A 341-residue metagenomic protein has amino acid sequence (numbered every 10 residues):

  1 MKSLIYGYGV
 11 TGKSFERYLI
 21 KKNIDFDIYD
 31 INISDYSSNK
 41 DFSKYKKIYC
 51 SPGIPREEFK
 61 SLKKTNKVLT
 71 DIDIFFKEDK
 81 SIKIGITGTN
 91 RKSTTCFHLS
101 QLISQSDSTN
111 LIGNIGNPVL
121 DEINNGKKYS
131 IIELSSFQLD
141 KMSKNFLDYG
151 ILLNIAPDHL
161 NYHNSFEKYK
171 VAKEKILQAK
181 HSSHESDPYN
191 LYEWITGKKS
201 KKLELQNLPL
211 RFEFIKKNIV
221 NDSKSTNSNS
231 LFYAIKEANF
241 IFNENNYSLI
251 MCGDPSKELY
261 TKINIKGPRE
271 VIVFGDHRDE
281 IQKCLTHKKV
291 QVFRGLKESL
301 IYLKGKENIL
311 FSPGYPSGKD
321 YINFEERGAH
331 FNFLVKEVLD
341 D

Functional and structural regions predicted by a protein language model:
M1-G85, P209-R211, Q282-L285, F293-E307 (+1 more regions): Short, basic phosphate-binding NTP loop
Y18, S108-T109, D187-R269: Nucleotide phosphate-binding/pyrophosphate-handling subdomain across enzymes that bind or process nucleotide phosphates
D27-Y29, H184, S248-C252, P268-R278: Short internal beta-strands
Y29, S108-N125: Conserved substrate/cofactor phosphate-moiety recognition/catalytic segment in nucleotide-dependent phosphotransferases
P52-P55, R91, S136-Q138, P157-D158 (+5 more regions): Short glycine-rich anion-binding loops that position phosphate/pyrophosphate groups of nucleotides and phosphorylated
D71-I115: Walker A (P-loop) phosphate-binding motif
G126-S186, L191, K319-E325: Flexible active-site lid/hinge loop adjacent to a nucleotide/diphosphate and Mg2+-phosphate binding pocket
P255-N308: C-terminal helical cap/extension that packs against the catalytic core of soluble nucleotide-cofactor enzymes
